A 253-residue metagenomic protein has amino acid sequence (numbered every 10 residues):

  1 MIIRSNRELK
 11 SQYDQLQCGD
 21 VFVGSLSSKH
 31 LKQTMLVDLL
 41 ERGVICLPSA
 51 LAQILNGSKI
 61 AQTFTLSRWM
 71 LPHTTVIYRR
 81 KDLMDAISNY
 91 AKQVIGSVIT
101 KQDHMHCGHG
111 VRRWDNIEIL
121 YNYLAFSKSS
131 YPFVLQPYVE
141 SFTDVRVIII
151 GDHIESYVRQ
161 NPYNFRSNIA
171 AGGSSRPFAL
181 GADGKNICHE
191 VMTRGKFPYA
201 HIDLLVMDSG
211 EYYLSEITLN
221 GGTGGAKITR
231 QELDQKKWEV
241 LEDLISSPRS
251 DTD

Functional and structural regions predicted by a protein language model:
M1-Y78, D82-N89: Conserved N-proximal alpha/beta basic substrate-recognition cap immediately N-terminal to, or forming the N-lobe
H30-T34, L83-M84, L120-Y121, F142-D144 (+1 more regions): Short, well-ordered alpha-helical microsegments
Q62, V98-I119: Glycine-rich phosphate-binding loop of ATP-grasp-fold ATP-dependent ligases
H73, G96-T100, F133-Q136, Y199-D203: A short linear hydrophobic-aromatic micro-motif
V98, E155-S156, A200, Y213-S215: Protein kinase-like catalytic core scaffold
H109-G195: Phosphate-binding site of ATP-dependent enzymes
R146, F197-S209: A short glycine-rich, hydrophobically flanked beta-strand micro-motif that places a catalytic Asp/Glu for divalent metal
V206-D253: C-terminal active-site "lid" helix and adjoining low-complexity regulatory extension at the edge of ATP-using catalytic
